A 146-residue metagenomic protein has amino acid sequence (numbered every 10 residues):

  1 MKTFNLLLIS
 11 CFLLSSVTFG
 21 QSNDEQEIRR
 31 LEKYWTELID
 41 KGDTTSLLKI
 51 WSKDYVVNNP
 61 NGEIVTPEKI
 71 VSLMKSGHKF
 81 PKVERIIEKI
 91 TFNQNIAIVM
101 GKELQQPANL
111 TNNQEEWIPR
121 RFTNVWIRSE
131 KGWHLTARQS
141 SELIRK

Functional and structural regions predicted by a protein language model:
M1-D24: Bacterial Sec-dependent N-terminal signal peptides
Q21-K49, D54-K146: A beta-strand edge to alpha-helix "cap/lid" segment located at domain peripheries
